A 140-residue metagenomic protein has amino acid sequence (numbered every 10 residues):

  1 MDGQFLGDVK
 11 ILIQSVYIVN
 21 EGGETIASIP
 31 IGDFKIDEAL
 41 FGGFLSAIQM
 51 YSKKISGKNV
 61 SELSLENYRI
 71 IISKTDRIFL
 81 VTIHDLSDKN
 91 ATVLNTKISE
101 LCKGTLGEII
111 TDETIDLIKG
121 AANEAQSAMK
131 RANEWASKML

Functional and structural regions predicted by a protein language model:
D2-L140: Acidic, low-complexity cytosolic segments
